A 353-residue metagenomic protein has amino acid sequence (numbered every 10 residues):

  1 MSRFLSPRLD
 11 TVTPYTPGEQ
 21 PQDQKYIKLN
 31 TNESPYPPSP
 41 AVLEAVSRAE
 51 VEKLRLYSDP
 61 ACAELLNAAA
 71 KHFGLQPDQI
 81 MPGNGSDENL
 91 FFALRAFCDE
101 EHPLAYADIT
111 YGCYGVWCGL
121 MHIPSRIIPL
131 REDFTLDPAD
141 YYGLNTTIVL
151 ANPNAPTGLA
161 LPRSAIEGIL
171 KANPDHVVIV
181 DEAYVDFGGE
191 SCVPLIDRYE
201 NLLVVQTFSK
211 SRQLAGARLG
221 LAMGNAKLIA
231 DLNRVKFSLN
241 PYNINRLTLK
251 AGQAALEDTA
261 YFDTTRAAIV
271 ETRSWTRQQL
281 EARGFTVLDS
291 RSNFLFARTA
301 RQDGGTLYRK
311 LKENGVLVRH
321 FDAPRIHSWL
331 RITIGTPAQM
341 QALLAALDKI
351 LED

Functional and structural regions predicted by a protein language model:
M1-L56, G143-L144: N-terminal "arm"/small-domain region of PLP-dependent enzymes with the aminotransferase-like
A63-P103, M121, R301: Phosphate-binding glycine-rich loop
Q79, F91-D133, A139: PLP-dependent aspartate aminotransferase-fold enzymes
R126, L130-D186: Active-site phosphate-binding strand-loop segment of PLP-dependent enzymes
S164, K310-N314, R319, A323-D353: PLP-dependent enzyme catalytic core of the Aspartate aminotransferase-like
N201-E281, F285-L288: PLP-dependent aminotransferase class I/II
V270, A282-N314, L330: Conserved PLP-binding catalytic core of the aspartate aminotransferase-like
